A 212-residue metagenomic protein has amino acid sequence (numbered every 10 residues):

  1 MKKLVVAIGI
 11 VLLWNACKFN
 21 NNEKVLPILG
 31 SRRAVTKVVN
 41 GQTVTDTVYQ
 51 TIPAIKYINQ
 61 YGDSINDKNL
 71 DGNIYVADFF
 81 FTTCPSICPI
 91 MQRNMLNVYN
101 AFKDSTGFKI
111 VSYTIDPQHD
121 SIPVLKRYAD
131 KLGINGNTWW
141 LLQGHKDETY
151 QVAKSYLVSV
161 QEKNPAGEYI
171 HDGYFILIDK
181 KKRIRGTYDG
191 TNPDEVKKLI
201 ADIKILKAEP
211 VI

Functional and structural regions predicted by a protein language model:
M1-A54, I212: N-terminal targeting signals for export/organelle localization
D46-T47, S64, S105, S121: Coil residues (strongly favoring Ser/Thr
I52-P53, Y75, D172-Y174: Short loop/turn microsegments at loop-to-beta-strand junctions
I65-M95, V111: Short active-site neighborhood of thiol/selenol oxidoreductases, capturing the structured segment around
G107-S121, N137-T149: Thiol-based oxidoreductase modules, predominantly thioredoxin-like and allied folds used for disulfide exchange
K126-D172: Short, internal strand/loop/helix patches that form the active-site neighborhood or redox-interaction surface
K163-I212: Thiol-/selenol-based redox modules, centered on thioredoxin-like and closely related oxidoreductase domains
